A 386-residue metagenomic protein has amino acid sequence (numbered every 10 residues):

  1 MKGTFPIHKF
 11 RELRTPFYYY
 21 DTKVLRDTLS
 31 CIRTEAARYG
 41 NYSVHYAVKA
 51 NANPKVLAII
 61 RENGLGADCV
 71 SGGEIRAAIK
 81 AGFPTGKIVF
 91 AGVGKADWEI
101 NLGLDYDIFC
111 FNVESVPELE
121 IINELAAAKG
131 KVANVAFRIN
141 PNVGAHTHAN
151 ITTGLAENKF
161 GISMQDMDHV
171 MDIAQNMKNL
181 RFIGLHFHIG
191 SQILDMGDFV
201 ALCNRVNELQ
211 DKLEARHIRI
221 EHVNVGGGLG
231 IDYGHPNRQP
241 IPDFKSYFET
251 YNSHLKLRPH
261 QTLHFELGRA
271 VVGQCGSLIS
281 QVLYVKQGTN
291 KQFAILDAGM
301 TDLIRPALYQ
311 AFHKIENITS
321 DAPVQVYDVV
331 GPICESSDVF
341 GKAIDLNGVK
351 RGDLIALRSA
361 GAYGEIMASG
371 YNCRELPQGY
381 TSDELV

Functional and structural regions predicted by a protein language model:
M1-A133, D172-R181, D211-I218, G379-V386: A charged N-terminal "starter" segment
G3-T4, H260-V386: Charged (often Lys/Glu-rich) extended helix/loop segments that serve as interaction or gating elements
L25, K49, S71, G103 (+7 more regions): Conserved, mostly hydrophobic/aromatic
H45, N134, H222, T262 (+1 more regions): Hydrophobic "anchor" residues on beta-strands that sit immediately upstream of conserved functional sites
V48-A52, G73-E74, G94-K95, S115-P117 (+7 more regions): Active-site-proximal loop/turn and secondary-structure-junction residues that shape catalytic pockets, frequently
L57, K80, I100-D105, I122-L125 (+6 more regions): Short acidic, glycine/serine/threonine-rich loops at helix termini
A67-D68, I88, F111, L185 (+3 more regions): Hydrophobic residues within beta-strands of alpha/beta enzymes
N142-Y284, L346, N372: Active-site loop/helix belt of alpha/beta enzymes
